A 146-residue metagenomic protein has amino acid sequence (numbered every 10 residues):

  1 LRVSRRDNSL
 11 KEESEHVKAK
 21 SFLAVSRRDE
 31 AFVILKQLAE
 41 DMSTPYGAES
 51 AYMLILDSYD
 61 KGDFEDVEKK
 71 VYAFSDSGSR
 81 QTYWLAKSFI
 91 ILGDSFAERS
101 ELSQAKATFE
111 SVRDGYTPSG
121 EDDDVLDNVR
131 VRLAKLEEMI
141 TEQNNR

Functional and structural regions predicted by a protein language model:
L1-R146: Acidic, polar-rich low-complexity tracts and alpha-helical solenoid repeat scaffolds
